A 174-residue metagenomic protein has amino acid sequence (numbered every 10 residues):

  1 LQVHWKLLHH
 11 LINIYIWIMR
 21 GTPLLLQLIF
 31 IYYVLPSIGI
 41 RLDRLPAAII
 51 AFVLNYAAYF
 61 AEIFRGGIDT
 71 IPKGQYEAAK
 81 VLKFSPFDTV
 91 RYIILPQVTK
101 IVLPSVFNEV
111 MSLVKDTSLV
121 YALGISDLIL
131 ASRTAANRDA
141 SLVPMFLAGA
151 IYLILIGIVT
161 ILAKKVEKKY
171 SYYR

Functional and structural regions predicted by a protein language model:
L1-R174: Transmembrane alpha-helices and adjacent helix-loop boundaries
